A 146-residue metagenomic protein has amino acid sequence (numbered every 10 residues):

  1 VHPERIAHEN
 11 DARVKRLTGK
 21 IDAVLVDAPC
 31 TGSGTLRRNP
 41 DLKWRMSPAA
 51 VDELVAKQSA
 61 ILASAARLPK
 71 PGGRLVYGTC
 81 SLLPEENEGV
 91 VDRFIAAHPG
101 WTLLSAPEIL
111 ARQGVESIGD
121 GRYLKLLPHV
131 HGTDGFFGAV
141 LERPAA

Functional and structural regions predicted by a protein language model:
V1-A146: S-adenosylmethionine
